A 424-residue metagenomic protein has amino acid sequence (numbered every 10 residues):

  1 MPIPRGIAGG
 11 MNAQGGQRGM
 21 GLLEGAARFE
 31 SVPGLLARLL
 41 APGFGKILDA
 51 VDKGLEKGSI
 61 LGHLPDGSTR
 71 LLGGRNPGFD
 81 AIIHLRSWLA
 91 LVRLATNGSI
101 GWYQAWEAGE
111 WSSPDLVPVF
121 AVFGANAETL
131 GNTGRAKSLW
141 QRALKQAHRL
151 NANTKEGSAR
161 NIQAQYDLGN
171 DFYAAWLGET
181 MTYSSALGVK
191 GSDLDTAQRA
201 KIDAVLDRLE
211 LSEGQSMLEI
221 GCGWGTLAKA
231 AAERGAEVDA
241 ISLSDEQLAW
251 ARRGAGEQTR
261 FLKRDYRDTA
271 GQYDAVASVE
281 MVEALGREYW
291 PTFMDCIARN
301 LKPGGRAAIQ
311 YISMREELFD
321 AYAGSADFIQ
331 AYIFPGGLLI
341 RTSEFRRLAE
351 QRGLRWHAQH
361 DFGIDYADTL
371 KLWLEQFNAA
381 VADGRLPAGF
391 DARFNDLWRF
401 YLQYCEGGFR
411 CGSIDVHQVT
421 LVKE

Functional and structural regions predicted by a protein language model:
P2-S192, T196-Q198, A204: Feature captures hydrophobic
E213-G221: Conserved class I S-adenosyl-L-methionine
W224-G235: Conserved SAM-binding loop of SAM-dependent methyltransferases across substrates and taxa, primarily the Class I
G256-R267: Conserved SAM-binding strand-loop segment of SAM-dependent methyltransferases
R267-V276: A short acidic, Gly/Pro-enriched loop at the edge of an enzyme's catalytic core that lines a small-molecule cofactor
P291-P303: A short glycine-rich, Lys/Arg-flanked "PGG" loop and its adjoining helix->strand segment in the class I
G304-I312: Conserved beta-strand signature within the Rossmann-like core of class I S-adenosyl-L-methionine
I312-Q418, V422-E424: Substrate-binding/catalytic lobe of Class I Rossmann-like enzymes that use SAM or dcSAM, i.e., the mid-to-C-terminal
